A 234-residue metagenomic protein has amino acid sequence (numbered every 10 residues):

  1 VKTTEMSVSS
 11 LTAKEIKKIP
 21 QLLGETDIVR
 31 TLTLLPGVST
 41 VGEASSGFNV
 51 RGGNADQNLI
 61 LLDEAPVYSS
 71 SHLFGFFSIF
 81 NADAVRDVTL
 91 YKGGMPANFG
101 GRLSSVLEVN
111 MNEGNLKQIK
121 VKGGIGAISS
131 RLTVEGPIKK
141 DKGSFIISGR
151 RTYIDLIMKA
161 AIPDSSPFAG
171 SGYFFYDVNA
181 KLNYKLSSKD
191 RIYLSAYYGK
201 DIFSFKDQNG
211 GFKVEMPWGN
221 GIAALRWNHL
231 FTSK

Functional and structural regions predicted by a protein language model:
V1-P96, V106, N112-E113: Periplasmic N-terminal accessory/gating domains of Gram-negative outer-membrane beta-barrel systems
T3, I154-A160, D201-D207: Outer-membrane beta-barrel proteins
A13-K14, S70-S71, L90-Y91, G114-K117 (+3 more regions): Extracytoplasmic loops and strand-loop junctions of Gram-negative outer membrane beta-barrel proteins
D27, T33, S45, G75 (+6 more regions): Transmembrane beta-barrel architecture of outer-membrane proteins
F48, L132, A180, A223-L225: Membrane-embedded beta-strands of outer-membrane beta-barrel proteins, especially the hydrophobic/small aromatic
L59, D87-N98, S104-N112, I119-K185 (+1 more regions): Predominantly transmembrane beta-strands of Gram-negative outer membrane beta-barrel pores used for transport
F77-I79, K122-G124, F168-F174, I202 (+1 more regions): Replace "Gram-negative outer membrane beta-barrel proteins" with "bacterial and organellar outer membrane beta-barrel
K189-K234: Flexible loop and strand-edge segments within Gram-negative outer membrane beta-barrel domains
